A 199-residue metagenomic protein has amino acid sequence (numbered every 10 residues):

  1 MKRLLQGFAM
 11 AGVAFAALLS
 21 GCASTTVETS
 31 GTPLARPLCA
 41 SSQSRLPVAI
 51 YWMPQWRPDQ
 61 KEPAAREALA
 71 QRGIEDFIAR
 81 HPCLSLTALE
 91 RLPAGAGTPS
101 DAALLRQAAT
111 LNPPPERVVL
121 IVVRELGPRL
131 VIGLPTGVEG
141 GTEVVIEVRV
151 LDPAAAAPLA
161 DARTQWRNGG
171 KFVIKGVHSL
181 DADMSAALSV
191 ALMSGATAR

Functional and structural regions predicted by a protein language model:
M1-C22: Sec-dependent bacterial lipoprotein signal peptides
G21-L86, Q165, M193-R199: A structural "domain/chain start" motif
Q55-A65, L134-P135, G170-K175: Second-shell loop/turn segments in exported
Q55-P58, A94-A96, R124-R129, W166-G169: Solvent-exposed loop/turn segments at secondary-structure junctions within structured extracellular/periplasmic domains
I78-D101: Short beta-strand->alpha-helix linker/helix-N-cap micro-motif that forms a surface specificity/interaction loop
P99-P158: Surface-exposed short loop/turn segments
G137-A198: Short secondary-structure boundary motifs at beta->alpha junctions and helix caps
